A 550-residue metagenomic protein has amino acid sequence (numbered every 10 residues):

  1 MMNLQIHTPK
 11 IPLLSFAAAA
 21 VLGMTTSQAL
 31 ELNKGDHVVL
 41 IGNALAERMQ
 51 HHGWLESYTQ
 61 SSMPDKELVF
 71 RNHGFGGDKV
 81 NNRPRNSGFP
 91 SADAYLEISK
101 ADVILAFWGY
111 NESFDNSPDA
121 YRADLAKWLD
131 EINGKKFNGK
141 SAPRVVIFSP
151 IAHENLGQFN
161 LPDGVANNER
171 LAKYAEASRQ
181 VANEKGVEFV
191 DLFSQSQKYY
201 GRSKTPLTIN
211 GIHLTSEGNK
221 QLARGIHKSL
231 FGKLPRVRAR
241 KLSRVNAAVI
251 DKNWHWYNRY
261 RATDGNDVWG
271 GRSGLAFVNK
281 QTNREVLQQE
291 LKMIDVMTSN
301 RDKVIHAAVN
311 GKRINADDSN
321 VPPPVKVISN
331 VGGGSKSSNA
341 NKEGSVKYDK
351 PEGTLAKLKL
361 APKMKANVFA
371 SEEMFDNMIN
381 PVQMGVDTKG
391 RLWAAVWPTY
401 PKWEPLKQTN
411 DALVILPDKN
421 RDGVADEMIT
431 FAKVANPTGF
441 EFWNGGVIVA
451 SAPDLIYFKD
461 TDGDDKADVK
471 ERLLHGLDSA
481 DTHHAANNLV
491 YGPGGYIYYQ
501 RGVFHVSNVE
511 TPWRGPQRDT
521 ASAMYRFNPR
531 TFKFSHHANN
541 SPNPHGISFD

Functional and structural regions predicted by a protein language model:
M2-F16, F527: Bacterial N-terminal signal peptides that target proteins for export
A19, S27-G76, A92-K100, I104 (+1 more regions): Serine-esterase "nucleophile elbow" of acetyl-processing enzymes
I41, H51-G53, S61, F75 (+6 more regions): Oxyanion-hole/transition-state-stabilizing segment in secreted/luminal serine hydrolases and related acyltransferases
A44-R48, F75-N81, V103, Y110-D115 (+8 more regions): Solvent-exposed loop/turn segments at secondary-structure junctions within structured extracellular/periplasmic domains
Q50, P206, N210-V346: Conserved catalytic region of serine esterases and O-acyltransferases that act on ester linkages in lipids
N155-L192: Substrate-gating cap/lid alpha-helix
Y200-S203, I209-R240, D519-D550: Repeat-solenoid scaffold signature
I328-D550: Beta-propeller domains with acidic blade repeats across secreted/periplasmic ectodomains and cytosolic WD/CNH propellers
